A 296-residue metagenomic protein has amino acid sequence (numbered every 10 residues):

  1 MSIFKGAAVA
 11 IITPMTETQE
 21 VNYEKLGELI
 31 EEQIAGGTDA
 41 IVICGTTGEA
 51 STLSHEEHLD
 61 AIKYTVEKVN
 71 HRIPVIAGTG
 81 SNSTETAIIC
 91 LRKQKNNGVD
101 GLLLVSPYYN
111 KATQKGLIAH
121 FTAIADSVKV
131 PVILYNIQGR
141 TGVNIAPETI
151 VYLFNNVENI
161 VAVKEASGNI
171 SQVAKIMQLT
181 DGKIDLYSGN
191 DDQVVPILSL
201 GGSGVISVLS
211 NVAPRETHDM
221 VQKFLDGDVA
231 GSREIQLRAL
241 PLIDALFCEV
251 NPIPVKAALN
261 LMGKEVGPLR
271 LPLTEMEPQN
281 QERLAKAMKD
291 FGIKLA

Functional and structural regions predicted by a protein language model:
S2-V9, T13-G142, Y152: Active-site beta->alpha loop and helix N-cap motifs at the rims of alpha/beta catalytic domains
L26, H58, I62, A87 (+7 more regions): A general structural signal for well-ordered alpha-helical segments in protein cores
G45, S106-P107, S167, N190-D191 (+2 more regions): Short secondary-structure boundary segments
I62-N70, R92-K95, A125, F154-N155 (+4 more regions): Surface-exposed amphipathic alpha-helices with a cationic face
I76-G78, L104, V161-E165, S207: Short catalytic-loop micro-motif centered on adjacent basic/acidic residues
T79-N82, S167-S171, G189-D192, V212 (+1 more regions): Short beta->alpha linker loops
V99-G101, Y109-A112, L117, T122-S203: Ligand/cofactor pocket segment of small-molecule handling proteins
D192-A296: Structured C-terminal cap/extension of enzyme domains
